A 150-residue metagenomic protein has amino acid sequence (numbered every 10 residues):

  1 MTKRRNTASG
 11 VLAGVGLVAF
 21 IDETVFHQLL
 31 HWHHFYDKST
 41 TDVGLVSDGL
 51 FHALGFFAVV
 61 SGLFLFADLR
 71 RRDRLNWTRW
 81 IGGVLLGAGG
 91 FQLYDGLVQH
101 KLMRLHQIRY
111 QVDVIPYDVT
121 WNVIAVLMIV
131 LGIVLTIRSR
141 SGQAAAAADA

Functional and structural regions predicted by a protein language model:
M1-R4, T40-S47, R74-W80, Y110-T120: Membrane-interfacial loop-to-transmembrane-helix junctions in polytopic alpha-helical membrane proteins
T2-G16, R72-G90: Interfacial segments of alpha-helical transmembrane regions
N6-T40: N-terminal signal-anchor transmembrane alpha-helix
L12-I21, L50-L63, A88-Q92, L127-V130: Hydrophobic cores of alpha-helical transmembrane segments in multi-pass integral membrane proteins
V25-Y36, G96-P116: Interfacial helix-loop-helix junctions of multi-pass membrane proteins
Q28-H34, A58-L69: Membrane-helix exit/interface motif
D42-S61, V114-T136: Membrane-interface loop-to-helix entry segments
D68-R72, L135-D149: Membrane-interface capping segments at transmembrane-helix boundaries
